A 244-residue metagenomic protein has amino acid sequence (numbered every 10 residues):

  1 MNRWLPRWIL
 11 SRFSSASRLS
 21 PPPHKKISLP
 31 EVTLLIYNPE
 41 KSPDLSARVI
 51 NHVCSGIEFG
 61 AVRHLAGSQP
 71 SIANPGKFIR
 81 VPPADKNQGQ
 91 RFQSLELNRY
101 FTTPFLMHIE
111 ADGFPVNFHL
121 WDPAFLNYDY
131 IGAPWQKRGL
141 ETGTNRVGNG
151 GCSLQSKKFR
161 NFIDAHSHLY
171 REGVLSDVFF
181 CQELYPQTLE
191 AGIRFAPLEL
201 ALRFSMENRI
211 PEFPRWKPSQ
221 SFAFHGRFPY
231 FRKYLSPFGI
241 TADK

Functional and structural regions predicted by a protein language model:
N2-F105: N-terminal anchoring/stem segment of glycosyltransferases
G56-I57, Y100-F101, D122-L126, Q155: Short, conserved loop/helix-junction motifs that constitute active-site signature segments in enzyme catalytic cores
V62, A111-D112, S156: Generic structural signal for small/hydrophobic residues in well-ordered secondary structure, especially within
N74-P75, V116-L120, D164: Short glycine-/acidic-enriched loop or helix-start segments at secondary-structure transitions that form or flank
P82, L120, E199: Basic, ligand-binding patches in group-transfer machinery, especially extracytoplasmic/periplasmic segments
T103-F114: Short beta-strand-to-loop acidic/aromatic patch adjacent to the donor-nucleotide binding site
G113-N145: Conserved donor-nucleotide/metal-binding helix-loop-beta segment in metal-dependent transferases, i.e., the alpha-helix
V147-K244: Catalytic core and acceptor-binding pocket of nucleotide-sugar-dependent glycosyltransferases
